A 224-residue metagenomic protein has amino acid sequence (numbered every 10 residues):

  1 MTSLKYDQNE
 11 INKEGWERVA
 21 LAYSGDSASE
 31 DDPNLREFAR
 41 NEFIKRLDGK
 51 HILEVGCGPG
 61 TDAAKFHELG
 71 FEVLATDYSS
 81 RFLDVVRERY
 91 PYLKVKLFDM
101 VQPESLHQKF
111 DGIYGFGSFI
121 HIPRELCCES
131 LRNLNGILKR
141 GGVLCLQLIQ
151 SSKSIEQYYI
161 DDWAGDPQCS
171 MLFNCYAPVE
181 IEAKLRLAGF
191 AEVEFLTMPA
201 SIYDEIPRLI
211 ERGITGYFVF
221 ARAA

Functional and structural regions predicted by a protein language model:
M1-L47, P199: Conserved class I S-adenosyl-L-methionine
G49-G58: Conserved class I S-adenosyl-L-methionine
P59-Q102: Class I SAM-dependent methyltransferase SAM/SAH-binding core
Y114-G115: A conserved beta-strand element that flanks and buttresses the S-adenosyl-L-methionine
C128-R140: A short glycine-rich, Lys/Arg-flanked "PGG" loop and its adjoining helix->strand segment in the class I
C145-L172: Conserved class I S-adenosyl-L-methionine
F173-A188: Short alpha-helix
F190-S201: Conserved S-adenosyl-L-methionine
